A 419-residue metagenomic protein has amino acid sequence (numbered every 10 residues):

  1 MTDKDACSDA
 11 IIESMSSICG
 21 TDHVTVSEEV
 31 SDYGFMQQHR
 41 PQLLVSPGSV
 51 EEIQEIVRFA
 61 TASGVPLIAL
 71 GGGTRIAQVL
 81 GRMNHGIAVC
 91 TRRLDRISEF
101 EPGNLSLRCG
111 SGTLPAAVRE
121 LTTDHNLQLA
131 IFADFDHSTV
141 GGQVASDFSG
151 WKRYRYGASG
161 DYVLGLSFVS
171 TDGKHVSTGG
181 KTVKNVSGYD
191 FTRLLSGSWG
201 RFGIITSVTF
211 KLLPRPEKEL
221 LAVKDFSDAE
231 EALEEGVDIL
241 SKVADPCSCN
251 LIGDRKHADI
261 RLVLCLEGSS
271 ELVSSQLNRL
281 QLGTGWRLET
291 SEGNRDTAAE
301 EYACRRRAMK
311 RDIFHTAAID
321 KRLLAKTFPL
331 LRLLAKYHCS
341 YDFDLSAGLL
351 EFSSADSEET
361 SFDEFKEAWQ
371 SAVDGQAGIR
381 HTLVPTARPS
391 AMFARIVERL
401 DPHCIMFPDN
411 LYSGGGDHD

Functional and structural regions predicted by a protein language model:
M1-G34, A62-L67, G72-T74, A368-R388: N-terminal accessory segments
T2-D3, G72, V79-G86, R92 (+3 more regions): Conserved glycine-rich FAD pyrophosphate-binding loop
D9-S16, D228-C249, I319-H338, S361-K366: Short amphipathic alpha-helix segments
M15, V30, G34-I68, M83-D134 (+2 more regions): N-terminal glycine-rich flavin-associated loop
V26, A69, S248-R255, Y341-L345: Short beta-strand
V50, D228-E230, L266-V273, D320-L324 (+1 more regions): Helix N-cap motif at beta-to-alpha junctions
T61, T123, L240, A335 (+1 more regions): Anion (oxyanion) recognition and catalysis
A145, L164-R311: C-terminal substrate-binding/cap subdomain adjacent to the FAD-binding core in PCMH-type and related FAD-linked
